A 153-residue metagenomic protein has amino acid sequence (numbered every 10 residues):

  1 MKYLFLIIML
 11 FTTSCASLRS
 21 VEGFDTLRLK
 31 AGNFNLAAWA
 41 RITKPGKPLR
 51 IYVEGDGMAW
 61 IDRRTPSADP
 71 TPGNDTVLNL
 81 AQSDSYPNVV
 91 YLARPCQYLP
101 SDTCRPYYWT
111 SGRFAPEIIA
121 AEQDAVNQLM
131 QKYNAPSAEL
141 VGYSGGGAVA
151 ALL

Functional and structural regions predicted by a protein language model:
Y3-T12: Sec-dependent N-terminal signal peptides
A31-R41: A short loop-to-beta-strand scaffold at the N-terminal edge of the catalytic core in hydrolase folds
T43-A93, Y98-L99: Short, surface-exposed "cap/lid" segments of acyl-processing enzymes
R105-K132: Alpha/beta-hydrolase active-site loop
L140-G146, A150: Gly/Ala-rich beta-loop-alpha elbow adjacent to hydrolase catalytic centers
L153: Aromatic pocket-lining residues of Rossmann-like dinucleotide-binding sites
